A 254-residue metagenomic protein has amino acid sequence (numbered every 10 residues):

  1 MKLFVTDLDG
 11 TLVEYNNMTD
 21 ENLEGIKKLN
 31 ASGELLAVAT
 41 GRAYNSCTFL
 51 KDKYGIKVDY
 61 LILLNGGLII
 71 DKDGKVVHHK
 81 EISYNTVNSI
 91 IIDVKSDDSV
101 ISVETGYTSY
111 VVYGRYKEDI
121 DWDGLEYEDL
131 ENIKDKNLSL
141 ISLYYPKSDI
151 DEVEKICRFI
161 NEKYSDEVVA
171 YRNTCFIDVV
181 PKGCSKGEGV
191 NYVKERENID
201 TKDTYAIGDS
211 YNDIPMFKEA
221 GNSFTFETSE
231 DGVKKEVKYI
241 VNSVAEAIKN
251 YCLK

Functional and structural regions predicted by a protein language model:
M1, G33, V58, D98 (+3 more regions): Short, well-ordered alpha-helix to beta-strand connector turns
K2-N16, F217: Asp-based phosphoryl-transfer active-site loop
D20-K117: Active-site phosphate-binding/coordination module
G33-A37, K57-V58, K202-T204, K218-N222: Short active-site oxyanion
A37, I62, Y205-I207, N222-F224 (+1 more regions): Hydrophobic/aromatic beta-strand patches that form the interior of the parallel beta-sheet core in alpha/beta enzyme
S46-F49, G189, P215-M216, G232 (+1 more regions): Phosphate- and divalent-cation-binding pockets in alpha/beta enzyme and binding domains that engage nucleotide-derived
D97-V100, E104-I207, Y211, P215-M216 (+1 more regions): Conserved acidic, metal-coordinating active-site core of Asp-based, Mg2+-dependent phosphoryl-transfer enzymes
E219-K254: Asp-based, Mg2+/Mn2+-dependent phosphohydrolase catalytic module
